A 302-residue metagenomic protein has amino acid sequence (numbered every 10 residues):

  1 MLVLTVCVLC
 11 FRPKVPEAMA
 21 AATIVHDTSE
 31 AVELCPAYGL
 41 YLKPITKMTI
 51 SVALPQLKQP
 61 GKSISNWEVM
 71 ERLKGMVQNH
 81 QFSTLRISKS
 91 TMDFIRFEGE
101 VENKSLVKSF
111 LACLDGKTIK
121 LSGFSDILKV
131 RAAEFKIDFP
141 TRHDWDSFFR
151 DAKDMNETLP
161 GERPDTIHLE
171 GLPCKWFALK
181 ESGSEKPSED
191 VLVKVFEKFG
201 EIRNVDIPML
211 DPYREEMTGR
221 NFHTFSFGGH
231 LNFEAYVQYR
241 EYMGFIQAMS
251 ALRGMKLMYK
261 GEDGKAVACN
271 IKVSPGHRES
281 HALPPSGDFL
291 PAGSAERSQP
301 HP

Functional and structural regions predicted by a protein language model:
L2-V52, K62-R220: Eukaryotic nuclear low-complexity, Arg/Ser/Gly/Pro-rich intrinsically disordered regions
Q56, N103, C174, E241 (+1 more regions): Non-catalytic surface loops within mature trypsin-like serine protease
Q56-Q59, Q78-Q81, Q238, Q247 (+1 more regions): Residue-identity detector for glutamine
L57, E134-P164, G171, G261 (+2 more regions): Intrinsically disordered, low-complexity RNA-binding regions enriched in Gly/Arg/Ser/Tyr
M209, T224-P302: Structured partner-binding subdomains within large eukaryotic complex subunits
